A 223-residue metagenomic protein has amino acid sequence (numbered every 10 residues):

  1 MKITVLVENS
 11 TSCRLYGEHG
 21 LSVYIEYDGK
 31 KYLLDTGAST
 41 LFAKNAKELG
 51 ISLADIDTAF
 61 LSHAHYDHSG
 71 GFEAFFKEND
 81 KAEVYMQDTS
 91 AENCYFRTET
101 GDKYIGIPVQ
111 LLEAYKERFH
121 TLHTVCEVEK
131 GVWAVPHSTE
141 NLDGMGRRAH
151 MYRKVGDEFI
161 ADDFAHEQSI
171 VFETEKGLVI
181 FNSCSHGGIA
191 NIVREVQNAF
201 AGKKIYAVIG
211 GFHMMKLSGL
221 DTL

Functional and structural regions predicted by a protein language model:
M1-L49, D163-N182: Conserved beta-strand hairpin/beta-sheet module of binuclear metal-dependent hydrolase folds, prominently
C13, L41, H65-S69, A91-C94 (+3 more regions): Active-site environment of divalent metal-dependent phosphoester hydrolases
Y16, K30-T58, G146, M151-V155 (+1 more regions): Pre-active-site segment of Zn-dependent metallo-hydrolases
L41-E92, N198-I209: Active-site metal-binding motif and surrounding structural segment of the metallo-beta-lactamase
Y66-H68, E83, A161-S169, E173-L223: Cap/insert and terminal regions of metallo-dependent hydrolase folds
G70-N79, K103, S218-L223: Metal-dependent catalytic neighborhoods of phosphoester/phosphodiester hydrolases
A82-H123: Hydrophobic alpha-helical segments and helix pairs
T98-D102, L112, T124-K176: Active-site-proximal loop/helix segment associated with metal-binding centers of metalloenzymes
